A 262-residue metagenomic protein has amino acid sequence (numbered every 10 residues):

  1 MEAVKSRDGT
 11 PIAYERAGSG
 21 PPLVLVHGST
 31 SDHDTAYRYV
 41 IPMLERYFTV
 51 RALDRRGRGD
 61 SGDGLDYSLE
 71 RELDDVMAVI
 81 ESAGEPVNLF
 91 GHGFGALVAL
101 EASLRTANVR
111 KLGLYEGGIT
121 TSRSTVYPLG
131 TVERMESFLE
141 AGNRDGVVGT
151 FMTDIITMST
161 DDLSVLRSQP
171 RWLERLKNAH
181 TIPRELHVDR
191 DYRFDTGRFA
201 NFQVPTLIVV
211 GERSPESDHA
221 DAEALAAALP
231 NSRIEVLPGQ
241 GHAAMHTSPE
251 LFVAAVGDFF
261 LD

Functional and structural regions predicted by a protein language model:
K5-G62, E85: Conserved HGGG/HGGXW glycine-rich cap/lid loop of the alpha/beta-hydrolase fold
R51-F90, A254: Active-site loop/oxyanion-hole signature of alpha/beta-hydrolase fold enzymes
D54-R58, G118, Q240: Short beta-to-alpha linker loops that shape the active-site pocket of alpha/beta-hydrolase fold enzymes
L97-E140: Flexible "cap/lid" loop of the alpha/beta hydrolase fold
P170-D195: Hydrophobic, aromatic-rich cap/lid helix
F202, I208-V210: Short beta-strand/loop motif that positions the catalytic acidic residue of the alpha/beta-hydrolase fold
P215-D221: Conserved alpha/beta-hydrolase "acid-adjacent" motif
N231-D262: Catalytic active-site module of serine/aspartate enzymes centered on a nucleophile-bearing elbow/loop
